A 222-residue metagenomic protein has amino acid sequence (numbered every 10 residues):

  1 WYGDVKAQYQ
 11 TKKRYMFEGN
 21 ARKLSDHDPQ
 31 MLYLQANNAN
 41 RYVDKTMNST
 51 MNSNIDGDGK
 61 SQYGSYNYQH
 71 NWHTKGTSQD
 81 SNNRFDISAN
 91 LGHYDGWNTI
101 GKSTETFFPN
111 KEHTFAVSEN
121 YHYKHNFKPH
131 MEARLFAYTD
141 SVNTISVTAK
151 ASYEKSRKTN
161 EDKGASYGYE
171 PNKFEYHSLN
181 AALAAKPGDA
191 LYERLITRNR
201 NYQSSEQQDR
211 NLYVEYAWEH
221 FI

Functional and structural regions predicted by a protein language model:
W1-Y15, H27-I222: Primarily recognizes Gram-negative and organellar outer-membrane beta-barrels
